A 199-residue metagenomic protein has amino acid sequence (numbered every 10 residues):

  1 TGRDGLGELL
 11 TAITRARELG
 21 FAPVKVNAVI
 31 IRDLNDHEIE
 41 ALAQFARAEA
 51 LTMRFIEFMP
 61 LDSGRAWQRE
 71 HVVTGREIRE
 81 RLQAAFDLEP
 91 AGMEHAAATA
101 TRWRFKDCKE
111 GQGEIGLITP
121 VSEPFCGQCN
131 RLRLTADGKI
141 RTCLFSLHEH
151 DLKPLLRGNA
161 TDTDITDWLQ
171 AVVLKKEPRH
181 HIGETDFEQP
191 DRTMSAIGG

Functional and structural regions predicted by a protein language model:
T1-I56: Radical SAM/AdoMet-radical enzyme domain recognition
Q44-A48, F55-G199: Auxiliary Fe-S-binding modules of radical SAM enzymes
